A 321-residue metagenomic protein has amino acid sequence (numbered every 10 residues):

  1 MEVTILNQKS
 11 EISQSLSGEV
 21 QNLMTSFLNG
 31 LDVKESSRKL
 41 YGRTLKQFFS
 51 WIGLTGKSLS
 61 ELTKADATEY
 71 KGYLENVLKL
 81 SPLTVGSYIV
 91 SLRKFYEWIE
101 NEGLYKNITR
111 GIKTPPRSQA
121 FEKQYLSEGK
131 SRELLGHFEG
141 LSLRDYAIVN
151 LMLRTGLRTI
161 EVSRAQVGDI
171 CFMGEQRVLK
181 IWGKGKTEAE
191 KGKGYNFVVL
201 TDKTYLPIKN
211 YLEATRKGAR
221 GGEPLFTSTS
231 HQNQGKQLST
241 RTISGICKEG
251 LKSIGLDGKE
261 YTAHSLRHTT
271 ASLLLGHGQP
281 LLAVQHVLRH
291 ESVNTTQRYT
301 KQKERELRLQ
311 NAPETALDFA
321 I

Functional and structural regions predicted by a protein language model:
M1-E11, E314-I321: C-terminal secondary-structure termini that scaffold catalytic or DNA-interacting sites
N22-K39, L45-E122, H137: N-terminal core-binding DNA-recognition domain of tyrosine recombinases/integrases
Y105-K106, R117-E133, T187-D202, A219-E223 (+1 more regions): DNA breakage-rejoining catalytic core of tyrosine-based enzymes
R132-T159: Basic, Lys/Arg- and aromatic-enriched nucleic-acid-binding interface segment
N150, R267-E291: C-terminal catalytic core of tyrosine-transesterase DNA break-rejoin enzymes
R164-P207: Conserved tyrosine-mediated DNA breakage-rejoining catalytic core shared by Y-recombinases
T201-D257: Active-site/catalytic core of tyrosine-dependent DNA strand-transfer enzymes
K301-I321: DNA/chromatin major-groove-contacting recognition/catalytic segments
